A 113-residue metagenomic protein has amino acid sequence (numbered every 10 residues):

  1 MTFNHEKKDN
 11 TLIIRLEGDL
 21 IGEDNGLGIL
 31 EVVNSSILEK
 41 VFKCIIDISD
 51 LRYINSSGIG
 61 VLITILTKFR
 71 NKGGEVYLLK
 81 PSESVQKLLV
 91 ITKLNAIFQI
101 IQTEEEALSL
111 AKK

Functional and structural regions predicted by a protein language model:
M1-R15: Short beta-strand/loop segment at the start of cytosolic alpha/beta domains
N10, S49-Y53, E104: Short acidic/polar alpha-helix capping motifs at helix-coil junctions
L20-F98: Amphipathic alpha-helical interaction surfaces in cytosolic regulatory modules
E83, E105-E106: Acidic phosphotransfer microenvironment of two-component signaling modules
Q99-T103: Short acidic-hydrophobic, aromatic-tinged amphipathic segments that line or gate anion-handling sites
E106-K112: Short, charged, intrinsically disordered terminal tails
